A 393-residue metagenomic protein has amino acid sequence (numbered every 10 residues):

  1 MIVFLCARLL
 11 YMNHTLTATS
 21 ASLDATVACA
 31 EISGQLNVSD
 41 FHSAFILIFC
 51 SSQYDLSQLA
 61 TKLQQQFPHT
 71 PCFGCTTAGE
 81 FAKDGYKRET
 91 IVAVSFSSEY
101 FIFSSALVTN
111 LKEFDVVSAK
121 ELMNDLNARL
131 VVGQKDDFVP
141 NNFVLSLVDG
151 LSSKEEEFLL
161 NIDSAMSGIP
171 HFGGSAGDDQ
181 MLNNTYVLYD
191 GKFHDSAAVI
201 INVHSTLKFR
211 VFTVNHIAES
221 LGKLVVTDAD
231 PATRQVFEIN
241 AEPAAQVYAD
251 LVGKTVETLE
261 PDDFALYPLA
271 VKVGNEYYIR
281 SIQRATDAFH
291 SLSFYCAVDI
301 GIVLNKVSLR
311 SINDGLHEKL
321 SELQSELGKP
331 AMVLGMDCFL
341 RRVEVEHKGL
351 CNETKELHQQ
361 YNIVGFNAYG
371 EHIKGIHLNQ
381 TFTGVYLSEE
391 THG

Functional and structural regions predicted by a protein language model:
M1-Y11: Short, Lys/Arg-enriched N-terminal segments with co-localized hydrophobic residues within the first ~10-30 amino acids
L10-G393: Hydrophobic alpha/beta core scaffold segments
